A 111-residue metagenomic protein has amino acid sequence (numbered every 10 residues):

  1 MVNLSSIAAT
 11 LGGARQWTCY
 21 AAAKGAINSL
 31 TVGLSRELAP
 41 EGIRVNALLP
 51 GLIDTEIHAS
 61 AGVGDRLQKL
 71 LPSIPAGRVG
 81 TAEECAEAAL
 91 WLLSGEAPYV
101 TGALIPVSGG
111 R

Functional and structural regions predicted by a protein language model:
S6: Residue(s) in the substrate-gating loop at a strand-loop-helix junction that position the organic substrate next
T10-W17, A39: Active-site "substrate specificity/gating" loop of NAD(P)-dependent dehydrogenases, especially the short-chain
Y20, N28: Catalytic tyrosine of NAD(P)H-dependent dehydrogenase/reductases that use a Tyr as the general acid/base
A23: Active-site helix of classical SDR
R36-P40, P98: Alpha-helical segment proximal to the catalytic Tyr-Lys
E41, N46, A103: Rossmann-like NAD(H)/NADP(H) cofactor-binding core
A47, Q68-E96, V100, V107-G109: C-terminal helical subdomain
L49-S60: Short, flexible catalytic-loop segment of classical short-chain dehydrogenase/reductase
